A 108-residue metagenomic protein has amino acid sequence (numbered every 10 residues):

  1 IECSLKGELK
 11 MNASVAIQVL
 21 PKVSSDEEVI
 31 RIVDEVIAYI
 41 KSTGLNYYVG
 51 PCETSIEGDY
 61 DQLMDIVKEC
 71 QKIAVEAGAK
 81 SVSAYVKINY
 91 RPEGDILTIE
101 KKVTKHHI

Functional and structural regions predicted by a protein language model:
G7-I108: Charge-rich, low-complexity N-terminal segments
